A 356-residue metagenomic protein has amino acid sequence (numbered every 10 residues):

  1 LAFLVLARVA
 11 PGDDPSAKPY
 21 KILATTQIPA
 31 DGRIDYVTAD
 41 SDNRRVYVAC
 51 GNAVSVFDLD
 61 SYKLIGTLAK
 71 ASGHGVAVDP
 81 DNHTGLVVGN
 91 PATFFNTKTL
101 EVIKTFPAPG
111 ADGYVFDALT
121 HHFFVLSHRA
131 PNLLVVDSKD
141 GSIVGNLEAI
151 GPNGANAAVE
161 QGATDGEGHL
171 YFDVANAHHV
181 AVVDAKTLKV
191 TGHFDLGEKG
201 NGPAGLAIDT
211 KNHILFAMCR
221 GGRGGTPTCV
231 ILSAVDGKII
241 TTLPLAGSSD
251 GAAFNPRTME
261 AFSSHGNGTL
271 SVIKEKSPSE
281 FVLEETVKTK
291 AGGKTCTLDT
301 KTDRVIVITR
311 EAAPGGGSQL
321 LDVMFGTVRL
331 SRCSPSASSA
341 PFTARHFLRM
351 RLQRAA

Functional and structural regions predicted by a protein language model:
L1-A7: Bacterial N-terminal signal peptides
P11-Q27, D35, R44: Blade/loop signatures of beta-propeller domains
K21-I28, K63-L68, E101-F106, S142-P152 (+3 more regions): A short beta-strand motif characteristic of beta-propeller blades
P29-N43, A49, K70-H83, F106-L126 (+5 more regions): Beta-rich, blade/repeat-based domains predominating in secreted/periplasmic proteins but also intracellular
G51, G89-N90, H128-R129, A175 (+3 more regions): Short loop/turn segments immediately following the C-termini of beta-strands
V54-S55, A92-T93, P131-L133, H178-V180 (+2 more regions): Structural signal for beta-propeller blades
L59-Y62, N96-E101, D137-G141, D184-L188 (+3 more regions): Short loop/turn segments that connect beta-strands within beta-propeller blades
K294-L348: Blade-level signature of beta-propeller repeat domains, shared across WD40, Kelch, NHL, RCC1 and BNR/Asp-box propellers
